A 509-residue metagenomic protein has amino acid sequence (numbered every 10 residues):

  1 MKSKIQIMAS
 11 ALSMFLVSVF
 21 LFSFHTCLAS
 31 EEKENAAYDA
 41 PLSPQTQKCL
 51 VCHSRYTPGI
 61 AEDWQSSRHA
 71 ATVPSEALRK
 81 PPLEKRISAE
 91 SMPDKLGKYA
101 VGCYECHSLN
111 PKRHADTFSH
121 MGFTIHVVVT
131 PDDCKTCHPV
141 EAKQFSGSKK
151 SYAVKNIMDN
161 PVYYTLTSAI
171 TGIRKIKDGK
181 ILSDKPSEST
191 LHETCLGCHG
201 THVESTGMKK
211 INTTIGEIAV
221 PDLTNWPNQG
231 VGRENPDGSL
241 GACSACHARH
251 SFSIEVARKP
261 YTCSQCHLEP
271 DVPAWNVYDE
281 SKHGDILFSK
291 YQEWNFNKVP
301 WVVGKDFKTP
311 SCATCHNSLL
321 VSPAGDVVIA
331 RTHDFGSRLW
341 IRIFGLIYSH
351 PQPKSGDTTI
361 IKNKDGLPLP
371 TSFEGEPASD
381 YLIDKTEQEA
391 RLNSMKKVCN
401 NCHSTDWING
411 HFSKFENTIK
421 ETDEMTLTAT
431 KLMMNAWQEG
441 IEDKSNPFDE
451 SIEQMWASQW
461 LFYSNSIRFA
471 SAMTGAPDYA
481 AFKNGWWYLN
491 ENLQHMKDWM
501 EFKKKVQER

Functional and structural regions predicted by a protein language model:
M1-A9: N-terminal secretory signal peptides that target proteins for export/translocation
S10-S23: Bacterial N-terminal signal peptides
T26-D132, T136-R258, D271-D306, V327-R391 (+1 more regions): Sequence context of c-type cytochrome heme-c attachment sites
G197, A245, T262-Q265, S311-T314 (+1 more regions): Structured core elements
P300-A324: Extended catalytic-interface subdomain
L319-R509: Long, charged, low-complexity terminal extensions
